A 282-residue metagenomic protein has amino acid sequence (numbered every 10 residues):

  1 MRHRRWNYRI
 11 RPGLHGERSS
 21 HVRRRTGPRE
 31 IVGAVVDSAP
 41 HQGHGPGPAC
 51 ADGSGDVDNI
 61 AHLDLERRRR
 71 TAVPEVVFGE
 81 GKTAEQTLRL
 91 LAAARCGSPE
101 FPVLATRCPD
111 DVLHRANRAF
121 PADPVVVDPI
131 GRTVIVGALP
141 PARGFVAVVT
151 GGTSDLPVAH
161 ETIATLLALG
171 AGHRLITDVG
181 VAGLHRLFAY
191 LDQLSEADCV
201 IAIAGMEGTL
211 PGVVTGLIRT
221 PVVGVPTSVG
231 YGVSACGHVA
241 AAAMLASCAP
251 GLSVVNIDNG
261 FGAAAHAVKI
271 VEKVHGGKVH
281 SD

Functional and structural regions predicted by a protein language model:
R18-P121, V125: Long amphipathic alpha-helical segments
P74-V77, L104, F145-G151, V200-A202 (+1 more regions): Short glycine-rich or small-residue beta-strand-to-loop segments that form or flank ligand, phosphate, metal/Fe-S
E85-T87, D155-H160, L184-H185, A204-V214 (+2 more regions): Short glycine/serine/threonine-rich phosphate/pyrophosphate-binding segments that cradle anionic phosphate groups
T133-I135, G172-Q193, G237-V239, V255: Glycine-rich oxoanion-binding loops at beta->alpha junctions
R143-G183: Glycine-rich phosphate/diphosphate-binding loop of Rossmann-like nucleotide-binding domains
T150, V229, V233-D282: C-terminal binding/interaction regions
A189-T227: Glycine-rich phosphate-binding loop
